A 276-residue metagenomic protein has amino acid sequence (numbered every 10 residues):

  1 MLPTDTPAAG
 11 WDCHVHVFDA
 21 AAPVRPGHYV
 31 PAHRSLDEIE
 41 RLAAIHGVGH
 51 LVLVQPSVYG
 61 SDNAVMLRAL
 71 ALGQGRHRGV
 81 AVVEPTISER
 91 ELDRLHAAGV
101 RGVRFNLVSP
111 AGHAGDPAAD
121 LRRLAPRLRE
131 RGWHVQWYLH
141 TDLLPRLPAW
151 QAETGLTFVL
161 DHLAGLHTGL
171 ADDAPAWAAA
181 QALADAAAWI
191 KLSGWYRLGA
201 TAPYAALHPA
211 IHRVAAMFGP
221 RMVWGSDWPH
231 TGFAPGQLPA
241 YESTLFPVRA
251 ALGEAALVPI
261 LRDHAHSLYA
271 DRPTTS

Functional and structural regions predicted by a protein language model:
M1-A9, H33-H50, G219-R221, P235-S276: Mid-to-C-terminal alpha-helical segments outside catalytic/metal-binding sites
M1-P23: Replace "His-x-His-based motif
W11-V15, L51-V54, H77-A81, V103-F105 (+4 more regions): Hydrophobic faces of well-ordered beta-strands that scaffold small-molecule active sites in alpha/beta enzyme cores
H14, A43, M66, L95 (+7 more regions): Conserved, mostly hydrophobic/aromatic
H16-G49, G99-V100, F105-N106, A186-W189 (+1 more regions): Active-site gating loops and adjacent loop-to-helix segments of metal-dependent hydrolytic enzymes
P26-Q55, Y59-G75, D93: Alpha-helical scaffold segments that flank or form the walls of functional sites
G60-D142, W189-L198, A205, T275: Active-site gating/metal-coordination segments in enzymes
P117-W224: Catalytic pocket-lining loop regions of alpha/beta-barrel enzymes, especially the amidohydrolase/enolase/GH5 lineages
